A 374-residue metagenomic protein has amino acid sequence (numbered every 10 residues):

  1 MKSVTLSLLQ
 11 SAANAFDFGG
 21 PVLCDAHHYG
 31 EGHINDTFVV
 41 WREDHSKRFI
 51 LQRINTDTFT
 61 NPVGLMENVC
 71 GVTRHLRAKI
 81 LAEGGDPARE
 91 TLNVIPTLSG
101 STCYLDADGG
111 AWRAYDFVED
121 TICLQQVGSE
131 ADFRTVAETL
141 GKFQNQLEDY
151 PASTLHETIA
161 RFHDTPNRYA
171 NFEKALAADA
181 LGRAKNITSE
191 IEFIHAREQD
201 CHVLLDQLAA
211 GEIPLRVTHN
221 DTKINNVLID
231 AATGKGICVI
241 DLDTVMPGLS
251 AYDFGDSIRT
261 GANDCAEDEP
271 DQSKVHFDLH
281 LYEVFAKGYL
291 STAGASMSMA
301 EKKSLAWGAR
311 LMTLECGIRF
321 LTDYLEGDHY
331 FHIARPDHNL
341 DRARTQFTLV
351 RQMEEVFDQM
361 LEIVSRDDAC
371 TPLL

Functional and structural regions predicted by a protein language model:
M1-A26: Juxta-kinase regulatory segment immediately upstream of eukaryotic protein kinase catalytic domains
D25-K174, G248-S250, G261-A262, A266-S273 (+3 more regions): Conserved ATP-binding subdomain of kinase catalytic cores across diverse folds
H27-E31, Q52-R53, F59-V63, V118-R134 (+7 more regions): ATP-dependent phospho-/nucleotidyl transfer catalytic cores
D241: Conserved active-site aspartate in kinases
A251-G294, L311-Y330: Active-site activation/catalytic loop segments of kinase-like enzymes and analogous catalytic loops in related
K302-M312: Small/polar glycine-rich anion-binding or flexible loop at a beta-alpha turn
M353-V356: Long, compositionally biased intrinsically disordered regions
